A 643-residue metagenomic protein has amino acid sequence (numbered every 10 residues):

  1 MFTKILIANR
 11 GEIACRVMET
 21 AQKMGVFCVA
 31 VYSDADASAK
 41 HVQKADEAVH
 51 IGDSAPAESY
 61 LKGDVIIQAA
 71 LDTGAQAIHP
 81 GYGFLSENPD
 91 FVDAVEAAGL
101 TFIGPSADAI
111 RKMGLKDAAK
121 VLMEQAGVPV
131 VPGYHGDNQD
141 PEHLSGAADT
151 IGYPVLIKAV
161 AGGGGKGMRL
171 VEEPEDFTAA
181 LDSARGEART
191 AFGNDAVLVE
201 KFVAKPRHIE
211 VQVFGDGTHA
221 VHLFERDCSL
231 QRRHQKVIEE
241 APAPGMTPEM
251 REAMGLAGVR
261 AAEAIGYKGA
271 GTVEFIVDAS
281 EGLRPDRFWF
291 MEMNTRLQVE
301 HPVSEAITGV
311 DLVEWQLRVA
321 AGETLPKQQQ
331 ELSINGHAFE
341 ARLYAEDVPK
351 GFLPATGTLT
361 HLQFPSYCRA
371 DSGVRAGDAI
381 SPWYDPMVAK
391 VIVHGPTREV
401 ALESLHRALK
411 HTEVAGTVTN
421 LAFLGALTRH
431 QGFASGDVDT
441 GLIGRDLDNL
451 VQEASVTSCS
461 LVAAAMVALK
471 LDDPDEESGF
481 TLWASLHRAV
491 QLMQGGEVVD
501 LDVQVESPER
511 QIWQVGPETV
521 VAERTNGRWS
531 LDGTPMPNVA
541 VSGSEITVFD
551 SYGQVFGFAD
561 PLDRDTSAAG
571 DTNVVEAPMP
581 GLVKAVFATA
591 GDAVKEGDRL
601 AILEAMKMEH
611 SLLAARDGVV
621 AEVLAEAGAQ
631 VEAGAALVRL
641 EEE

Functional and structural regions predicted by a protein language model:
M1-V273, V277-H301: N-terminal beta-alpha lobe that positions the nucleotide/phosphoryl donor in ATP/NTP-coupled carboxylate activation
T3, K166-G167, P242, D385-V391 (+1 more regions): Short amphipathic alpha-helical segments
M168-L170, K201, M246, M387-P396 (+2 more regions): Short, well-ordered beta-strand elements within core beta-sheets of diverse protein domains
E173, G215-H219, V277-R284, A321 (+6 more regions): Short acidic-glycine loop/turn motifs at beta-strand connectors
G258, E281, P302-T519, R599 (+2 more regions): Catalytic cores of soluble metabolic enzymes centered on carboxylation/carboxyl-transfer
P535: Extended, charge-enriched "interface" segments that sit outside catalytic cores
A540-P578: Catalytic P-loop NTP-binding/switch module of NTPases
D565-E643: Structured functional modules or segments
